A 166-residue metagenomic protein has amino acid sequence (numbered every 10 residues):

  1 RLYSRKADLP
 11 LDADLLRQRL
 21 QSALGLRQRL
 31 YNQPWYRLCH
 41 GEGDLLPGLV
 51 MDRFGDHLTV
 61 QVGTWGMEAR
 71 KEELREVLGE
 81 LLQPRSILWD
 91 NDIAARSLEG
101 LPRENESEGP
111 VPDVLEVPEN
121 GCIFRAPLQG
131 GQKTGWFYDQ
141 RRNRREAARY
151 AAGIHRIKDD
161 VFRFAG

Functional and structural regions predicted by a protein language model:
R1-G55: Non-catalytic accessory regions of SAM-dependent methyltransferases
L9, M67-E68: Alpha-helix N-cap/loop-to-helix initiation residues
C39-L46, V50-D52, E68-F137: Non-catalytic substrate-recognition/targeting regions of SAM-dependent transferases
D56, F124, N143: Conserved hydrophobic/aromatic pocket- or pore-lining residues that grip, position, or stack substrates in active sites
H57-V62: Carbohydrate-binding surface patches
Q129-A152: Conserved SAM-binding loop and adjacent beta-strand
E146-G166: Conserved SAM/SAH cofactor-binding pocket of Class I
